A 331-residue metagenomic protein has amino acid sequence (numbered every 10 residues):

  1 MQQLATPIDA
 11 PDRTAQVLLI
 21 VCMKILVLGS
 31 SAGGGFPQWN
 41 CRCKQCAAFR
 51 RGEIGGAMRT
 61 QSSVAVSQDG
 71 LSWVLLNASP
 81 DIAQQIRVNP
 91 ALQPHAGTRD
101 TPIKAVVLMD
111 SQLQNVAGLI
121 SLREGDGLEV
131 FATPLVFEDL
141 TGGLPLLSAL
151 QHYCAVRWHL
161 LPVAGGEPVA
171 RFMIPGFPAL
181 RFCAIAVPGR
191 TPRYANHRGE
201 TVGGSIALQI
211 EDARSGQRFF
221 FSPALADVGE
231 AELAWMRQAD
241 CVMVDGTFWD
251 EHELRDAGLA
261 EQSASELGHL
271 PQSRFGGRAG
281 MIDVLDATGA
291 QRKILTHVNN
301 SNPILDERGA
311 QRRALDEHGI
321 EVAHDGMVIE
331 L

Functional and structural regions predicted by a protein language model:
Q2, I8-P11: Short alpha-helix boundary/capping segments
Q16-I20: Short, positively charged and aromatic/hydrophobic N-terminal segments
C22-A91, H95, L160-W235, D325-L331: Core dinuclear metal-dependent hydrolase active-site scaffold
T60, L71-A132, D240: Active-site metal-binding motif and surrounding structural segment of the metallo-beta-lactamase
L75-S79, P102-Q112, A132-T133, F219-L225 (+3 more regions): Active-site neighborhood of phospho(di)ester-bond hydrolases with catalytic His/Asp-centered motifs
L122-L160: Long, hydrophobic, well-ordered secondary-structure blocks that form the structural core and pocket-lining surfaces
V136-T141, G166, E251, S301-L305 (+1 more regions): Short, charged/polar "capping" segments at the starts of alpha-helices and the immediately preceding loops
G203-S205, R214-R218, L225-G326: Cap/insert and terminal regions of metallo-dependent hydrolase folds
